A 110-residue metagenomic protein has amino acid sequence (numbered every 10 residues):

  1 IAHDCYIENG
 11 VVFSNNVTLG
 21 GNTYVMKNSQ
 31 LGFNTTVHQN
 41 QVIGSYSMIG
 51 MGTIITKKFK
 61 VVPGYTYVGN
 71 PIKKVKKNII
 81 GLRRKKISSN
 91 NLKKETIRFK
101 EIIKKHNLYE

Functional and structural regions predicted by a protein language model:
I1-Y6, V17: Active-site-adjacent scaffolding segments
N9, N15-Y109: Glycine-rich hexapeptide-repeat left-handed beta-helix
